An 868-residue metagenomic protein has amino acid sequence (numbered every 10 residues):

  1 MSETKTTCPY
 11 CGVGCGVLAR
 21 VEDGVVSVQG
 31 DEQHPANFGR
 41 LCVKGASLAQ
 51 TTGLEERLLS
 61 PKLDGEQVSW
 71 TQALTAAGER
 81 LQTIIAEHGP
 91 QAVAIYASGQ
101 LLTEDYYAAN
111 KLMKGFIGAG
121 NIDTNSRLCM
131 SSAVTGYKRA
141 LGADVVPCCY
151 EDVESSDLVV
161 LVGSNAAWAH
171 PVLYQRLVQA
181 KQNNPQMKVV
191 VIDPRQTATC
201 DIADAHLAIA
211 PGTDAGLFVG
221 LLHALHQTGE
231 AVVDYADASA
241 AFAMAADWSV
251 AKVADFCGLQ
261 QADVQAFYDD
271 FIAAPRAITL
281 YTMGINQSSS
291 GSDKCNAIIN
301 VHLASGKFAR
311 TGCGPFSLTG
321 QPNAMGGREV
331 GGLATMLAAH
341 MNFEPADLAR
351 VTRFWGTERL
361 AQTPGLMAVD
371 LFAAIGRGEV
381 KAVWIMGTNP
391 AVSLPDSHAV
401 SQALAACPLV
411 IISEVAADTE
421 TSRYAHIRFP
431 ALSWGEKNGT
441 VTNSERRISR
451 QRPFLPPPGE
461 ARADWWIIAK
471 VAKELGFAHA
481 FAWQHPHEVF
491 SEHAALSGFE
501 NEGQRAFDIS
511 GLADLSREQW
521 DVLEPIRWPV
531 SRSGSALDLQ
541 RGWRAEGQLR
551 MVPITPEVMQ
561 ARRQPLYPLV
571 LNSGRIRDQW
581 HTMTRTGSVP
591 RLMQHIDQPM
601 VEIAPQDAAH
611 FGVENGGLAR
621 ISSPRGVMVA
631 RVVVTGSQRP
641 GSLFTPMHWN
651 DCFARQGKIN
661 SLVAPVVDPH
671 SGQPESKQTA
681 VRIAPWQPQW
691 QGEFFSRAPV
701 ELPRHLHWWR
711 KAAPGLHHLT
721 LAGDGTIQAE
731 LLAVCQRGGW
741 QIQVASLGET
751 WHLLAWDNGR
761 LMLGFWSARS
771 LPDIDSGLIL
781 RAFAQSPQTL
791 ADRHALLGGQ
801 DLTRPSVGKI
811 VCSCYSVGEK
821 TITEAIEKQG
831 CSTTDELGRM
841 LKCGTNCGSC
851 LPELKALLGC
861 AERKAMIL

Functional and structural regions predicted by a protein language model:
M1-T228, Q260, H302, F354-A361 (+6 more regions): N-terminal export/assembly segments and adjacent metallocofactor-ligating motifs of anaerobic energy-metabolism
V159, V189, H206-A208, A277 (+3 more regions): Short, well-ordered beta-strand core segments
A166-Q175, N389-A399, G439-T442: Glycine/threonine-rich flexible loop motifs
R195-A198, V415-R452: Flexible glycine/proline-rich, aromatic-decorated loop/lid segments
I272-G376, L475, H479, I526 (+3 more regions): A glycine-rich, hydrophobic/aromatic-adjacent loop/helix-cap motif
G327-R328, L333, E488-R591: Long, low-complexity segments enriched in small/aliphatic residues
P458, D464-E518, I526, L566 (+3 more regions): Long, contiguous, secondary-structure-rich segments that constitute the structural scaffold of globular domains
G672, K677-L868: Rossmann-like nucleotide/phosphate-binding core characteristic of flavoprotein oxidoreductases
